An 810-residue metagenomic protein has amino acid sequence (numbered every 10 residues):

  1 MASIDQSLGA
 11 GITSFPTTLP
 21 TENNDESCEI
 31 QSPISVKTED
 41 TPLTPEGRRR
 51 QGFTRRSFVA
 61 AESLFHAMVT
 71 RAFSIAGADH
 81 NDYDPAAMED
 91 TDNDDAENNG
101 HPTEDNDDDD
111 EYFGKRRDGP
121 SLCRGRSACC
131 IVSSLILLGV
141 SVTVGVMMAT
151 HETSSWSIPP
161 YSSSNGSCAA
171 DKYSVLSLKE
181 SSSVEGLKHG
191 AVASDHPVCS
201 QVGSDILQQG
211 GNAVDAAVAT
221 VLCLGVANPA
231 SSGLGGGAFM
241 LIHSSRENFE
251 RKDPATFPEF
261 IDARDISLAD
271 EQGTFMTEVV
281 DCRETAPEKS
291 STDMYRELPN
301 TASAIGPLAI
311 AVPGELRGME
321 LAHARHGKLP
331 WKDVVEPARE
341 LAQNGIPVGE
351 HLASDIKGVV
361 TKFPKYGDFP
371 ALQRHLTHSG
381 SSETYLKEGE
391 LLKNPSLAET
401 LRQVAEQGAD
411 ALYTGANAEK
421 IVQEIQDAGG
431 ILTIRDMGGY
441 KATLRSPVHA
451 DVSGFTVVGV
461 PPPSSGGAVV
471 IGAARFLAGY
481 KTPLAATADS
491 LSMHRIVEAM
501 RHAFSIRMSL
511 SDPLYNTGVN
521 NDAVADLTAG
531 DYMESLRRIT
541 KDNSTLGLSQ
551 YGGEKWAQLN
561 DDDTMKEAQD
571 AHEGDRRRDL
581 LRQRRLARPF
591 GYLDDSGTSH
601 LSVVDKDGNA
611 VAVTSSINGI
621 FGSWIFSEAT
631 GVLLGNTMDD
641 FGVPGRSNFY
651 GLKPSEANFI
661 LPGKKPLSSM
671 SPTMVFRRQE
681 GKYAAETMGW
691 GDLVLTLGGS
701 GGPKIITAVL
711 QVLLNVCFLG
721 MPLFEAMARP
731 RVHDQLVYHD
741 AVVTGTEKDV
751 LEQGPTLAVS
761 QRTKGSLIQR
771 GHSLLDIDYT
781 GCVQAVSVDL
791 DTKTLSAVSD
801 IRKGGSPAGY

Functional and structural regions predicted by a protein language model:
M1-F113: Intrinsically disordered, low-complexity cytosolic terminal tails
G100-I136: Helix-loop boundary elements of multi-pass alpha-helical membrane proteins
M148-D205, A213-G408, L412-T414, E419-P461 (+3 more regions): Noncatalytic scaffold domains of N-terminal-nucleophile
C168-D171, T482-S616, T630, G645 (+3 more regions): Internal maturation/activation junctions in enzymes
V214-V221, K332-Q343, G415, K420-Q423 (+3 more regions): Short, well-structured alpha-helical segments that form the helix of a local strand-helix-strand
V226-G233, G237-D253, F257-Q272, E278-V279 (+8 more regions): Active-site rim segments in enzyme catalytic domains, especially the processed small/beta chain of N-terminal
G467-P483, V675-M688, D692-L695, G701-M727: M16/insulysin-pitrilysin zinc metalloprotease superfamily fold
M493, P513, D607, P644 (+3 more regions): Extended C-terminal subregions enriched in glycine
